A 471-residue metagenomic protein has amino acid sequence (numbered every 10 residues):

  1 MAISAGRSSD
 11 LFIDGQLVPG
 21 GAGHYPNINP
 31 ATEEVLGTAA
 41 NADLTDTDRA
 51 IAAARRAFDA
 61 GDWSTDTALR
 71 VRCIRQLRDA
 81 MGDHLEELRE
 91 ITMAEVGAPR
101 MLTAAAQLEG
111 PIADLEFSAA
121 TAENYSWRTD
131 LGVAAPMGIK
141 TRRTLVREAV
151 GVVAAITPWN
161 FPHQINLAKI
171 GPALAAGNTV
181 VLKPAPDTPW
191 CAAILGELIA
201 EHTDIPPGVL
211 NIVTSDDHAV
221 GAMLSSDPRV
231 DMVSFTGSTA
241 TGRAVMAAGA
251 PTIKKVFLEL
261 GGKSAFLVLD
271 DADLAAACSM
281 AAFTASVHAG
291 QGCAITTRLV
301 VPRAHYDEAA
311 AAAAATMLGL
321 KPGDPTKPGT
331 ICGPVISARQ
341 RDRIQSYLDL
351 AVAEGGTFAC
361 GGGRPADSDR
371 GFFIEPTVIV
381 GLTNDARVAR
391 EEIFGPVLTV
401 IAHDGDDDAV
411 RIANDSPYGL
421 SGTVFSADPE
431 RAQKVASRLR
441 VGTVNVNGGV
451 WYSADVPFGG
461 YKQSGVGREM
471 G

Functional and structural regions predicted by a protein language model:
M1-K140, I336: N-terminal Rossmann-like NAD(P)+-binding subdomain of aldehyde/semialdehyde dehydrogenases
G6, A240-T383, V446: ALDH superfamily catalytic-core signature
P26, A40, W63-S64, D270 (+3 more regions): A structural signal for short, well-ordered beta-strand elements
A31-T38, R229-V230, L267, K321 (+3 more regions): Conserved C-terminal structural/oligomerization subdomain of aldehyde/semialdehyde dehydrogenase
E33, R70, T92, L115 (+9 more regions): Residue-level signal for inorganic ion chemistry
F58, D62, R78-L85, R89 (+17 more regions): Structural signal for hydrophobic packing residues in well-ordered secondary-structure cores of soluble enzyme domains
T129-A276, H403: Rossmann-like NAD(P) dinucleotide-binding subdomain of oxidoreductase/dehydrogenase enzymes
T179-V181, F358, T443: A short hydrophobic/small-residue beta-strand
